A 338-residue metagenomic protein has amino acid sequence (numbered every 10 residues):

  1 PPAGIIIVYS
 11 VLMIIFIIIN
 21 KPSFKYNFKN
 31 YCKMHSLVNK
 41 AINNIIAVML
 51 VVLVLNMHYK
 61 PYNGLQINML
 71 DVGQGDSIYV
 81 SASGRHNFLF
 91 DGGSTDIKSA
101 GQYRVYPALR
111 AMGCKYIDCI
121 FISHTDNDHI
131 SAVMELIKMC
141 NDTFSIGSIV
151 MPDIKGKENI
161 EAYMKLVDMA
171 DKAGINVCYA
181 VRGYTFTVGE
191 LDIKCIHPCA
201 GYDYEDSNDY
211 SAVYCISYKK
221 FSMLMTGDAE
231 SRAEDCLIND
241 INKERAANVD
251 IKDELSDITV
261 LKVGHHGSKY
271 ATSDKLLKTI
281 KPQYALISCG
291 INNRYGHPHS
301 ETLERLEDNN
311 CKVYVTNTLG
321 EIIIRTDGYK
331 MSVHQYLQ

Functional and structural regions predicted by a protein language model:
P1-Q338: Non-globular, low-confidence helical/coil segments that flank catalytic cores
